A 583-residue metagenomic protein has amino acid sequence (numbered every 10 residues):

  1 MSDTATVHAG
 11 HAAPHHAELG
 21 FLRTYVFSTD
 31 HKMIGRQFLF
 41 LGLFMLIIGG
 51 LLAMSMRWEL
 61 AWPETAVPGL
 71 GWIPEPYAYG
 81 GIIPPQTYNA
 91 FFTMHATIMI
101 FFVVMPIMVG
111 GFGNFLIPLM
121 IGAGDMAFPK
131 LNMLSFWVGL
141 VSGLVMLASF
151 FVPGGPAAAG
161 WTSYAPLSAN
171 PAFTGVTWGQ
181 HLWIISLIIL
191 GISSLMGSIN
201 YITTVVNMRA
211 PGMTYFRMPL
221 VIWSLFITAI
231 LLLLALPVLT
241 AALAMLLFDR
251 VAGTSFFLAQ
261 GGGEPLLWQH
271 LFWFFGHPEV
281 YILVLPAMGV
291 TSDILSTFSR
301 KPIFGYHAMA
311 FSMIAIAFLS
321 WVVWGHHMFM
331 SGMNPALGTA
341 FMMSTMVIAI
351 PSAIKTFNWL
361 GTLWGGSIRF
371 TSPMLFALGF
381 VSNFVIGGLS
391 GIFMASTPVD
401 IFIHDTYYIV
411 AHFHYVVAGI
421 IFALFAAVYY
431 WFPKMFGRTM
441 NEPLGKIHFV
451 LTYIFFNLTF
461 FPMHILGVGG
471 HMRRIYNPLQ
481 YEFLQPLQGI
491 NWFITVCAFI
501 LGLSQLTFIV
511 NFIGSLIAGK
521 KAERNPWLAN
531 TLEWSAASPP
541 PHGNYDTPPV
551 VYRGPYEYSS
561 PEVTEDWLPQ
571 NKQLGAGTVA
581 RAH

Functional and structural regions predicted by a protein language model:
S2-H583: Membrane-embedded and interfacial regions of multi-pass energy-transducing membrane proteins
